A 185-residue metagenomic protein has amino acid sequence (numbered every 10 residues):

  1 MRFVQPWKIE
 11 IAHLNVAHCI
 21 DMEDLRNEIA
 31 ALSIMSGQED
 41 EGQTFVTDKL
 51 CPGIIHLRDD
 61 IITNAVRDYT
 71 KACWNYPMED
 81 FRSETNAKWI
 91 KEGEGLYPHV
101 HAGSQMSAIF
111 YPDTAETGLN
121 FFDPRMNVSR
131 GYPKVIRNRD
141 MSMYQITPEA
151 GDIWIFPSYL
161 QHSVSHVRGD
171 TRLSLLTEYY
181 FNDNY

Functional and structural regions predicted by a protein language model:
M1-M78, N86, G95: Non-heme Fe(II)/2-oxoglutarate
P6, P77-E79, V100-S104, G169-T171: A generic structural micro-feature
A12, S83-T85, M106-A108, L173-T177: Hydrophobic residues positioned within well-ordered beta-strands of beta-sheet architectures
H18, I55, D59, H101 (+2 more regions): Aromatic-acidic/polar surface patches that form glycan- and anion
N86-I155, S165, F181-Y185: Catalytic core of non-heme Fe(II) oxygenases with the double-stranded beta-helix
S158, T177-Y179: C-terminal beta-strand of the catalytic ATP-binding
L160-S174: Ligand-binding loop in jelly-roll beta-barrel domains
